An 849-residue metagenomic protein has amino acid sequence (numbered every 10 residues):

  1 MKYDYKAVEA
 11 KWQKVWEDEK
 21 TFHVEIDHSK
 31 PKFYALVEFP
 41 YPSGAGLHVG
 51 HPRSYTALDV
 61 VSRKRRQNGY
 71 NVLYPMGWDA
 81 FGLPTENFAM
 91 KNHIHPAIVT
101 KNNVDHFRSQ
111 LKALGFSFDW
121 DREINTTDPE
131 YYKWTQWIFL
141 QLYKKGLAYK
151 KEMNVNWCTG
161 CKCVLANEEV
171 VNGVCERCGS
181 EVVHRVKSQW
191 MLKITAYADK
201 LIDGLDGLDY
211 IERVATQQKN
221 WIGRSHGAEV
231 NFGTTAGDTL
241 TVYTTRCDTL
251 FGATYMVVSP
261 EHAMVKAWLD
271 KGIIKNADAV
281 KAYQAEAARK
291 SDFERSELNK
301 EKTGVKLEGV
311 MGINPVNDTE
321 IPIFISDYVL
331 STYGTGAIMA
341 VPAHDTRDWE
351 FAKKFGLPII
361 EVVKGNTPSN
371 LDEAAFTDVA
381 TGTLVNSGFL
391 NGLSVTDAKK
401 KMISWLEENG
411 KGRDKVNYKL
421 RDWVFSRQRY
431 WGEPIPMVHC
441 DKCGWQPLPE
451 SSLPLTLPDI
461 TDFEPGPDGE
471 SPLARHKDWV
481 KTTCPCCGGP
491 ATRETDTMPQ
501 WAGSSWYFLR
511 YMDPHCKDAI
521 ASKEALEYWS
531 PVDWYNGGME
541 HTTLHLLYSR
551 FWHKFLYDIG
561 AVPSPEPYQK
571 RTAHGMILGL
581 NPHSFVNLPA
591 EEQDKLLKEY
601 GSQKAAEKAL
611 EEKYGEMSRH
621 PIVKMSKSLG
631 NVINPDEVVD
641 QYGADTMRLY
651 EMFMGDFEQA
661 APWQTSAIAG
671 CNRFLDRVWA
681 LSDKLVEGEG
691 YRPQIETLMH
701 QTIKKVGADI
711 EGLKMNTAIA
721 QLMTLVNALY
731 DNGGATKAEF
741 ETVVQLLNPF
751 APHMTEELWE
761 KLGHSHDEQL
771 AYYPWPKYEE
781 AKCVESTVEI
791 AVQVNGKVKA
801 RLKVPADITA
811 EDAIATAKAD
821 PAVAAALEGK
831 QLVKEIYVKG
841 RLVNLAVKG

Functional and structural regions predicted by a protein language model:
M1-G46, V72, L201, A215-S225 (+4 more regions): Non-catalytic terminal extensions that flank enzyme cores
M1-L36, R66-P75, V99-R108, Y283-F324 (+1 more regions): Conserved oxyanion/phosphate-binding beta-strand-loop segments in alpha/beta enzyme cores
K2, D18-E19, K91-D248, A263 (+8 more regions): Residue patterns forming the tRNA-binding/recognition surfaces of aminoacyl-tRNA synthetases and related DALR
Y3, R224-E229, G237, K364 (+10 more regions): Long, charged, mostly alpha-helical binding arms that flank functional sites
Y3, V8-Q13, V49, T135-K364 (+7 more regions): NTP-handling and nucleic-acid-processing catalytic cores
E25-I94, T100, E123-I138, T244-T245 (+2 more regions): N-terminal catalytic cores of NTP/NDP-binding nucleotidyl/phosphoryl-transfer enzymes
D79, K144-K145, Y149-N156, D414-C443 (+6 more regions): Helix-rich, typically C-terminal accessory recognition domains appended to large enzymatic cores
V214-T241, K290-T319, I323-F324, W423 (+8 more regions): Flexible, glycine/threonine-enriched loop-and-boundary segments that flank and lead into catalytic domains of large
